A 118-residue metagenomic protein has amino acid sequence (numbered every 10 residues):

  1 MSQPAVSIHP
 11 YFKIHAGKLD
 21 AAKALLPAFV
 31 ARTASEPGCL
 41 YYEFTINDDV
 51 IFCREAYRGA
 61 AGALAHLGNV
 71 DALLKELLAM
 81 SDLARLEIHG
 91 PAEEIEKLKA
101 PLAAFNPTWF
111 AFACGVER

Functional and structural regions predicted by a protein language model:
M1-F52, R58-G68, A79-R118: Short S/T/G/P-rich N-terminal loop/turn motif that feeds into the first structured element of a domain
D71-K75: A short, acidic, amphipathic alpha-helical segment used as a generic capping/interface helix at domain edges
